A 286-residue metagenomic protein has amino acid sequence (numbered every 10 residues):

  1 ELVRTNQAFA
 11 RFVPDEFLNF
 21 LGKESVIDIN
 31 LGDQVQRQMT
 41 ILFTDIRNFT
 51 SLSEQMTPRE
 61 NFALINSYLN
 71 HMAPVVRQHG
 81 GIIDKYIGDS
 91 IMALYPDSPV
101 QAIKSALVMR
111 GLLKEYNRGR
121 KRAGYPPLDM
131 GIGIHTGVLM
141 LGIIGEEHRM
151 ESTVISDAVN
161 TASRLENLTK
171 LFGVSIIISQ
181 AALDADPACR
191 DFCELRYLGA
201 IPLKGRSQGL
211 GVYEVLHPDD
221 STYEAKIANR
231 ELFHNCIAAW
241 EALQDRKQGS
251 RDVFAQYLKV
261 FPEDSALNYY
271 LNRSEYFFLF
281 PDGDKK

Functional and structural regions predicted by a protein language model:
E1-Q36, N268, D282: Regulatory cytosolic signal-relay segments
E1-T5, D28-V108, S152: Catalytic NTP-binding/metal-coordinating core of nucleotidyl cyclase/transferase enzymes
D33-R37, P127, Q208: Short, flexible loop/turn motifs enriched in small residues
P58, P99, D245-Q248, D264: TPR-repeat structural position
I65-G81, M92, P96-I132, T136 (+3 more regions): Alpha-helical scaffold within the catalytic cores of cyclic-nucleotide enzymes
L139, T169-E241, R251-G283: Cytosolic regulatory/linker segments at or just downstream of nucleotide-handling modules in signal-transduction
I143-E146: Cytochrome P450 core scaffold surrounding the K-helix E-X-X-R motif and the conserved "meander" helix-loop region
